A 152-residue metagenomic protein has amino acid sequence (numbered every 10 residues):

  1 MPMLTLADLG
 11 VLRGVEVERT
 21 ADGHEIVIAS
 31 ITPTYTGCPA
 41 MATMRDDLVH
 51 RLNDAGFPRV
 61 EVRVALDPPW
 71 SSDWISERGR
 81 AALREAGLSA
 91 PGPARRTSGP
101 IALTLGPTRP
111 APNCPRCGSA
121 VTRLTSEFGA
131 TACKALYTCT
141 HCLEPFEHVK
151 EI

Functional and structural regions predicted by a protein language model:
M1-I152: Domain-level signature for proteins that mediate thiol-based redox and metal-cofactor handling
